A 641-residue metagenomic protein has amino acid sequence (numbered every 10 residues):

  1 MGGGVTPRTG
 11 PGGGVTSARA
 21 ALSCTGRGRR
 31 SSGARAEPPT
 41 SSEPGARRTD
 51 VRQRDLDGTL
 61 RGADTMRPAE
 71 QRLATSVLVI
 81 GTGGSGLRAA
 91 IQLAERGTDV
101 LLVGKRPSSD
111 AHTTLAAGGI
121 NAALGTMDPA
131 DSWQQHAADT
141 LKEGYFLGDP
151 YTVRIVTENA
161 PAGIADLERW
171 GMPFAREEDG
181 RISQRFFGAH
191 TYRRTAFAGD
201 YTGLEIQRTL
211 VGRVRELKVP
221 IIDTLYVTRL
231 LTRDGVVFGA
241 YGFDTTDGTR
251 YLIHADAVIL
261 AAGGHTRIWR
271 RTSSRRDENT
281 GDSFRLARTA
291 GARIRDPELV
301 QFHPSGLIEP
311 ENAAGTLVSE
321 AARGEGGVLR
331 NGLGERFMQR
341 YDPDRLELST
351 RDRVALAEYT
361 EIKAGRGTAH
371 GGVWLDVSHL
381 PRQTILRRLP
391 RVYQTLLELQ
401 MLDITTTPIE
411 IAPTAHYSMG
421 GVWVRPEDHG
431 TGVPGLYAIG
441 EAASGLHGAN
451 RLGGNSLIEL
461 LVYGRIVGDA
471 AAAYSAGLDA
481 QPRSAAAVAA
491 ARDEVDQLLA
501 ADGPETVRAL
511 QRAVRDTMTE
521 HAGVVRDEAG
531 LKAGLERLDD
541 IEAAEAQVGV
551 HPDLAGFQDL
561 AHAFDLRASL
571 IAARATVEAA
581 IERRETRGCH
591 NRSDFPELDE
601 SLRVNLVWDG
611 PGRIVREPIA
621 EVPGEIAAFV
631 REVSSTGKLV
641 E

Functional and structural regions predicted by a protein language model:
M1-T49: Compositionally biased, low-complexity flexible segments
D55-T75, G84, A89-Q92, R96-T98 (+13 more regions): Glycine- and aromatic-enriched mobile tails/lids
R72-T75, D247-A257, G432-V433: Core beta-strand elements of the Rossmann-like FAD/NAD(P) dinucleotide-binding domain in flavoenzyme oxidoreductases
R106-D139, Y145, N312-T316: Conserved N-terminal glycine-rich FAD pyrophosphate-binding loop of Rossmann-like flavoproteins
G148-P161, R194-G212, I222, S273-G281 (+2 more regions): Short beta-strand to alpha-helix junction loop
G163, E168-T249, H254, A261 (+2 more regions): Conserved redox-cofactor binding core of oxidoreductases
A257-N312, T316, N455-A470: Glycine-rich loop(s) and the adjacent beta-strand/alpha-helix scaffold that form part
L286, A292-D403, T407, A470-A476 (+1 more regions): An anion/pyrophosphate-binding glycine-rich loop and adjacent beta-alpha core in soluble alpha-beta enzymes
